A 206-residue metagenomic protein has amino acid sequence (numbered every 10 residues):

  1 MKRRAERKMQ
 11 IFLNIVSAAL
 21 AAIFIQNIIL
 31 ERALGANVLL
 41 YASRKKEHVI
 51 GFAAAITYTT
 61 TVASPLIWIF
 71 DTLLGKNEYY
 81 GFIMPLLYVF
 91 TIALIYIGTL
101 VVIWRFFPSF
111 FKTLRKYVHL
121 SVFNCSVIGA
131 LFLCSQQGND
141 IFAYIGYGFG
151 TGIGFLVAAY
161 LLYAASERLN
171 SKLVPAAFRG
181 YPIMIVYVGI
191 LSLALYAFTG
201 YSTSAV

Functional and structural regions predicted by a protein language model:
M1-K8: Short, Lys/Arg-enriched N-terminal segments with co-localized hydrophobic residues within the first ~10-30 amino acids
I15-I29, Y80-L94, G146-A158: Structural signature of hydrophobic alpha-helical transmembrane segments
A33-Y41, V102-W104, Y117, C125-G138: Generic transmembrane alpha-helix signature in multi-pass membrane proteins, especially transporters/channels
A55-P65, K116-F132, F155, G180-S192: Small-residue-rich segments of transmembrane alpha-helices in multi-pass membrane proteins, especially helix faces
I69-K116: Ordered, amphipathic secondary-structure segments that act as subunit-interaction surfaces in large macromolecular
L156-S171: Transmembrane alpha-helical segments of integral membrane proteins
E167-V186: Interfacial loop-to-transmembrane junctions
A194-V206: Juxtamembrane boundary at the C-terminal end of a transmembrane helix
